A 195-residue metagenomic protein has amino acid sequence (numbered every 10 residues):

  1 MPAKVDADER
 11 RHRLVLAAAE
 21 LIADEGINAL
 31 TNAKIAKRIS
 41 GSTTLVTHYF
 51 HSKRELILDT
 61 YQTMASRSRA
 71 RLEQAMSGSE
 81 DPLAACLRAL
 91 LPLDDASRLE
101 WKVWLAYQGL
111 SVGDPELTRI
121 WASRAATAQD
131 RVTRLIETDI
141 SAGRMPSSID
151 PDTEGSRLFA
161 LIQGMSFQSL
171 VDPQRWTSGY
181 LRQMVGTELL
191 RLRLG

Functional and structural regions predicted by a protein language model:
M1-E9: N-terminal intrinsically disordered/low-complexity leader segments
R13, A17-D24, R71-A75, V103 (+2 more regions): Solvent-exposed, amphipathic alpha-helical segments
R13, A17-E55, D59: Helix-turn-helix
L56, L87-L93, R119-A126: A ubiquitous short alpha-helical element
D59, A70-K102, P151-L158: Hydrophobic alpha-helical connector segments
Q62-S68: Short, basic, alpha-helical segments at the C-terminal edge of helix-turn-helix-like DNA-binding modules
D95-R119: Amphipathic alpha-helical segments used for helix-helix packing
R98, E116-A122, A126, I140-L192: Hydrophobic/aromatic-rich alpha-helical bundle segments in the mid-to-C-terminal region
